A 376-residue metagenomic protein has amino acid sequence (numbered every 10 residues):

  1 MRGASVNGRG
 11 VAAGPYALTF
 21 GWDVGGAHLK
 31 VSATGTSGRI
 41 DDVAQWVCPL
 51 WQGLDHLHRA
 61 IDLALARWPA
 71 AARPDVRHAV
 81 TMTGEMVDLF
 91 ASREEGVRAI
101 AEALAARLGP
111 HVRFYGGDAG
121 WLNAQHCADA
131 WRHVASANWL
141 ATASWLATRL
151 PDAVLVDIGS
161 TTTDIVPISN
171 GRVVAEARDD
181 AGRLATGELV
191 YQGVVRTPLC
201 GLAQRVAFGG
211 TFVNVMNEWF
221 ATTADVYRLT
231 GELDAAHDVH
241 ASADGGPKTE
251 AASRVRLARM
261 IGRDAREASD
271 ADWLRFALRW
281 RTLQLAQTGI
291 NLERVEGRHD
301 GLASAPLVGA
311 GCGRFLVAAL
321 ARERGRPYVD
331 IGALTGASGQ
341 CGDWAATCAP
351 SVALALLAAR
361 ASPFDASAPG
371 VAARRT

Functional and structural regions predicted by a protein language model:
M1-G26, S32-V156, V166-T376: Nucleotide/phosphate-binding catalytic cleft detector across ATP-hydrolyzing and phosphate-transferring enzymes
A27, T161: Conserved Rossmann-like nucleotide-cofactor binding loop
